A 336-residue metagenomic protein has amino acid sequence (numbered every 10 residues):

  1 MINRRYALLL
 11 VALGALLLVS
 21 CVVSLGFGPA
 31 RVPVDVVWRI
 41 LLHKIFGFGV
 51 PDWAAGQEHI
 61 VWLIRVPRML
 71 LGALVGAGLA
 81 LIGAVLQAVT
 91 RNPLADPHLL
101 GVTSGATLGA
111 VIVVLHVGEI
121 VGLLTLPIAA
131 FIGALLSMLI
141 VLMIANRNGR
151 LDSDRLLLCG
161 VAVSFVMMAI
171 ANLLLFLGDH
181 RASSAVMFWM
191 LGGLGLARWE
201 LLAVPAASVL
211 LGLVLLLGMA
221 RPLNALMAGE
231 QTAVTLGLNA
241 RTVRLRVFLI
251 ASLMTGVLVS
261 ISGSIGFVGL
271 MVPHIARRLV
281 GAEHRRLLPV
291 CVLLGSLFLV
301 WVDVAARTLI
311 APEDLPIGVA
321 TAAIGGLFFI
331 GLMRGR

Functional and structural regions predicted by a protein language model:
M1-R336: Alpha-helical transmembrane segments in inner-membrane proteins
